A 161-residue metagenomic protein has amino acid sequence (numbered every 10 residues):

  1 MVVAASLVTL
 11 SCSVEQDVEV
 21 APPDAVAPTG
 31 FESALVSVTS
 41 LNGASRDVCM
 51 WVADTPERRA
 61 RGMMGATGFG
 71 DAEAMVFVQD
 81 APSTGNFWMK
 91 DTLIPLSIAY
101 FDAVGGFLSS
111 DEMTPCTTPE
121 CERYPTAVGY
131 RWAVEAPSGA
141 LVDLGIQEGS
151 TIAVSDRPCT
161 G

Functional and structural regions predicted by a protein language model:
V8-S11: C-terminal motif of bacterial Sec signal peptides marking the signal peptidase cleavage site
S13-G161: Compact, glycine-rich, soluble single-domain proteins
